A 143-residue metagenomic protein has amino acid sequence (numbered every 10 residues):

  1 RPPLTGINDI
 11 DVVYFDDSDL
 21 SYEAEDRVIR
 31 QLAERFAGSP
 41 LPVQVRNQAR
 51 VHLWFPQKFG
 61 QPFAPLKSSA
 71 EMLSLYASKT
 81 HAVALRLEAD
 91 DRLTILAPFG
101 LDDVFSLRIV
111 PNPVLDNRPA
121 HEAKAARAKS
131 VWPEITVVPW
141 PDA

Functional and structural regions predicted by a protein language model:
R1-A143: Catalytic cores of the polymerase beta-like nucleotidyltransferase superfamily and closely associated nucleotide
